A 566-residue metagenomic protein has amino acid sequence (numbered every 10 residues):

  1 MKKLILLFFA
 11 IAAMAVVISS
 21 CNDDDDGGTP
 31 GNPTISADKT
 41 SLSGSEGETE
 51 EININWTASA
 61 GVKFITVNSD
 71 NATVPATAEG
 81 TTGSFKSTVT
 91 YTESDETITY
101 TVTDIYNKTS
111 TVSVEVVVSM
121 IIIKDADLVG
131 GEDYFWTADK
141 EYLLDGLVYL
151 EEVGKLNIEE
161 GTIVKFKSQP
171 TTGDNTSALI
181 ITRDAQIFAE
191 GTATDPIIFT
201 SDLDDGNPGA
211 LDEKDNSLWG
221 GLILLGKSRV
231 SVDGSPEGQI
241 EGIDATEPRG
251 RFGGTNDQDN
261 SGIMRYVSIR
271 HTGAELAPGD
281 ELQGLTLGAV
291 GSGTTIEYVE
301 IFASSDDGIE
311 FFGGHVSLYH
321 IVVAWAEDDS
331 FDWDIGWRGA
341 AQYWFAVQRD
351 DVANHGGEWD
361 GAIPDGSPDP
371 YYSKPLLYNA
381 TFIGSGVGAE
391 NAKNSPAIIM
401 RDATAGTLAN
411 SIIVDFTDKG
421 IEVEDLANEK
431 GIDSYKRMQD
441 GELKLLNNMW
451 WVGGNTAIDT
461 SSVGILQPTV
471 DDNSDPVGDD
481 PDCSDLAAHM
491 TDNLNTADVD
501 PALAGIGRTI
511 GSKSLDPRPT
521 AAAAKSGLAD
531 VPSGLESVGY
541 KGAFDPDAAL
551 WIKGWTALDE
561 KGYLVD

Functional and structural regions predicted by a protein language model:
K3-I5, I11-S43, T99, I105-I122: Bacterial Sec-dependent N-terminal signal peptides
S43-S45, T66-S84: Low-complexity "stalk/linker" and mucin-like segments enriched in Ser/Thr/Pro/Ala/Gly
S45-T49, G131: Solvent-exposed, conformationally flexible loop/turn segments
T49-N55: A short beta-strand segment in extracellular, disulfide-stabilized domains
W56-G61, D104: Extracellular acidic, Ser/Thr/Pro-rich low-complexity tracts
T81-E93: Solvent-exposed segments in extracellular or luminal domains encompassing
S94-I98: Exposed beta-strand face motif in extracellular beta-rich ectodomains
V117-N157, K167-D184, G191-T192, P196-D306 (+2 more regions): Extracellular beta-rich repeat passengers
